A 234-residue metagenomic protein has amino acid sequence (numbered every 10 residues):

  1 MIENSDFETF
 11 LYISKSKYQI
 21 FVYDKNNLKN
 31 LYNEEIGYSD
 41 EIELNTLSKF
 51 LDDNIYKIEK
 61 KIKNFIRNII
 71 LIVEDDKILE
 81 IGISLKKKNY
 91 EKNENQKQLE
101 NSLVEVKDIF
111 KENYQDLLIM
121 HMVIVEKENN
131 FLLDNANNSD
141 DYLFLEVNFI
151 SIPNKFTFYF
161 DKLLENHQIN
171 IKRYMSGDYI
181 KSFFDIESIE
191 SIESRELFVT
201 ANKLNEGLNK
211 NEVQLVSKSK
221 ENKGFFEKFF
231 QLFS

Functional and structural regions predicted by a protein language model:
M1-K17, K25-L31, E35-F65, V73-S234: Nucleotide/phosphate-binding catalytic cleft detector across ATP-hydrolyzing and phosphate-transferring enzymes
